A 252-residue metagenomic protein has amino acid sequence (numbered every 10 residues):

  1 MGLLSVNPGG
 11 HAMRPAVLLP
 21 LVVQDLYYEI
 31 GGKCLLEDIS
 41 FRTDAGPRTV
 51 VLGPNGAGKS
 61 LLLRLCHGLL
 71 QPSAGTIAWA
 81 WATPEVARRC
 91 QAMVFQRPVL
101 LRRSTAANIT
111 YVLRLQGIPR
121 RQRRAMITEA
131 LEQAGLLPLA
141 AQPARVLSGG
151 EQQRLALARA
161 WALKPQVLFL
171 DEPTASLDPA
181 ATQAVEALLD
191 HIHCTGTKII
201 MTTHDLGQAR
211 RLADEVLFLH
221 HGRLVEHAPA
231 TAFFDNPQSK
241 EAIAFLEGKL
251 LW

Functional and structural regions predicted by a protein language model:
H67: Helix-to-loop junction immediately C-terminal to a conserved catalytic motif
R121-L139: Conserved ABC ATPase "signature" region
P143-L147, E151: Conserved ABC ATPase signature
L168-D171: Catalytic Walker B motif of ABC-type/P-loop ATPase nucleotide-binding domains
P179-A181: Helix N-cap at the start of a conserved alpha-helix in ABC-type nucleotide-binding domains
T203-H204: H-loop/switch region of ABC-family ATPase nucleotide-binding domains
A209-R211: A short, surface-exposed alpha-helical micro-motif characterized by mixed small hydrophobic and charged/polar residues
